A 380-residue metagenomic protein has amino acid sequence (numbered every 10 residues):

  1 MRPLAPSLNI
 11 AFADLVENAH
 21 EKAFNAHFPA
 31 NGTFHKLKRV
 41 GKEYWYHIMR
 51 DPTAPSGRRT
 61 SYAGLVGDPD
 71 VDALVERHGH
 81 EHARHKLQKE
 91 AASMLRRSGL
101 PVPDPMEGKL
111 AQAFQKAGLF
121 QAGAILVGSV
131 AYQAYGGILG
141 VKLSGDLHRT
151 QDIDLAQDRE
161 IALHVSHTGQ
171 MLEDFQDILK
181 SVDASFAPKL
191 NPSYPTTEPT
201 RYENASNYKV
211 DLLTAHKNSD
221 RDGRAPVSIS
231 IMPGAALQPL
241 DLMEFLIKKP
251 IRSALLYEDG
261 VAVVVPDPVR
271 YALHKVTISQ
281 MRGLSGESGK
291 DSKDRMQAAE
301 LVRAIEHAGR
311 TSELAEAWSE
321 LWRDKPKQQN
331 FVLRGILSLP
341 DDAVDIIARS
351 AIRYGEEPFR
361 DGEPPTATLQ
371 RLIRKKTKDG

Functional and structural regions predicted by a protein language model:
M1-E43, D51-G380: Compositionally biased terminal segments of proteins
